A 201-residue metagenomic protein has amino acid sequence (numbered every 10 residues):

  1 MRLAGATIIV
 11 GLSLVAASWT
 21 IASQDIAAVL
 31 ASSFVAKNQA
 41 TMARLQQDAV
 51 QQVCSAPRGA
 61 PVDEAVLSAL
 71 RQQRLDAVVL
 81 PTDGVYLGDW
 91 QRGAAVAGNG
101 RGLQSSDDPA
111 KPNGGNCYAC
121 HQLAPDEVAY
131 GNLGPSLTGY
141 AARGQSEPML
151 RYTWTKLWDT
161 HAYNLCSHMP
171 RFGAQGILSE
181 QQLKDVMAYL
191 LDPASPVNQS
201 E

Functional and structural regions predicted by a protein language model:
M1-I8: Bacterial N-terminal signal peptides that target proteins for export
L14-L103, K156, Y189-E201: Post-cleavage N-terminal segment of exported redox proteins
D25, A31, V35-T41, L45 (+2 more regions): Extracytoplasmic electron-transfer domains, predominantly the class I c-type cytochrome c fold
P81-T82, S106, F172-Q175: Generic anion/oxyanion-binding catalytic loop in active/binding sites
L103-S106, D126-Y130, P196: Secretory-pathway/luminal and periplasmic proteins that interact with or process carbohydrate-rich
S106-G115: Local sequence-structure signature of Cys/Sec-based thiol-disulfide redox active-site neighborhoods
